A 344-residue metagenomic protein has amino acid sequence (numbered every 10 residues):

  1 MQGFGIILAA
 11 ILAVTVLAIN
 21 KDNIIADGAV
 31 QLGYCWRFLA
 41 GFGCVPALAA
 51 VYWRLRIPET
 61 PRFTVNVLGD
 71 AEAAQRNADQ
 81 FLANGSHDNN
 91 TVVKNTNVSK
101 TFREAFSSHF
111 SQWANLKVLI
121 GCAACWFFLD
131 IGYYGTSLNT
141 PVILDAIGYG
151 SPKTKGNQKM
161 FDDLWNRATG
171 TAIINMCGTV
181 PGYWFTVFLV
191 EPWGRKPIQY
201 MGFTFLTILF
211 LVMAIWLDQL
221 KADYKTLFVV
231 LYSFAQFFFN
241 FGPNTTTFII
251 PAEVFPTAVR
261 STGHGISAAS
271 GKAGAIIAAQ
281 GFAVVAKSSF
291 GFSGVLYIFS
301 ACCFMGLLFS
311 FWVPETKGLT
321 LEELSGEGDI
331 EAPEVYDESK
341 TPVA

Functional and structural regions predicted by a protein language model:
M1-D79, T91-A344: Alpha-helical transmembrane bundle of multi-pass membrane proteins
L82-N89: Short arginine-rich
